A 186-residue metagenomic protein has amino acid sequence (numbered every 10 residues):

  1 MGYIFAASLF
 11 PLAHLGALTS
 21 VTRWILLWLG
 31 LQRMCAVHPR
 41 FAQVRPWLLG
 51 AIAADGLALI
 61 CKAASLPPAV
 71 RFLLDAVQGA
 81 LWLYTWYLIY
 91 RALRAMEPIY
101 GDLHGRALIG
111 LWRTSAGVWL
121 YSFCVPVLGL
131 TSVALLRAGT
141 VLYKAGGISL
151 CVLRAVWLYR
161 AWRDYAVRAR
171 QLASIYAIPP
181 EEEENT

Functional and structural regions predicted by a protein language model:
M1-R33: N-terminal topogenic module of multi-pass integral membrane proteins
L9, I60-V70, C124-L136: Juxtamembrane "helix-exit" motif on the non-cytosolic side of transmembrane helices
W24, A54-A58, D75-R91: Generic alpha-helical transmembrane segments
Q32-R45, L66-A69, E97-A107: Membrane-interface helix-boundary motifs at transmembrane edges
G50-A64: A generic, lipid-embedded transmembrane alpha helix
P68-Q78, L136-K144: Non-cytosolic membrane-interface motifs at loop->transmembrane helix junctions
R91-C124, G129, W162-E183: Membrane-helix boundary/juxtamembrane motif in polytopic membrane proteins
L135-W157: Small-residue-rich transmembrane alpha-helices that serve as helix-helix interface/gating elements in multipass
